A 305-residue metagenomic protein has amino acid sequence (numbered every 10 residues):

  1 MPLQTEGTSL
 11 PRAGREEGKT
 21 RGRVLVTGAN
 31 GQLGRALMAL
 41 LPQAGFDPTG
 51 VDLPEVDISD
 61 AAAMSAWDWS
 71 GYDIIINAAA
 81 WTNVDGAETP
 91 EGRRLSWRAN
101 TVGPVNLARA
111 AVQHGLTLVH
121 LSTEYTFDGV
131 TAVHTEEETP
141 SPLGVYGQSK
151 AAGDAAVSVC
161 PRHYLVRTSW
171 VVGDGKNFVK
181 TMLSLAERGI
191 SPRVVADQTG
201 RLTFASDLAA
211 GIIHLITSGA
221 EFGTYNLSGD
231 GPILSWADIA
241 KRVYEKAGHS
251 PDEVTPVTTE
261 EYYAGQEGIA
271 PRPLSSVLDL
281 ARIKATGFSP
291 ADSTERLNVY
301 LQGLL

Functional and structural regions predicted by a protein language model:
P2-R12, A247, A291-L305: Amphipathic terminal alpha-helices
G22-L40: N-terminal Rossmann NAD(P)H-binding glycine-rich loop of SDR-like oxidoreductase domains
G50, A61-T101: NAD(P)H-binding glycine-rich loop region in Rossmannoid oxidoreductase-like domains and their noncatalytic homologs
R94-R98, V102-N106, Q113, T126-V166 (+1 more regions): Catalytic helix-loop patch of NAD(P)-dependent Rossmann-fold dehydrogenases
S158-G200, S206-D207: NAD(P)-dependent short-chain dehydrogenase/reductase
L183-S191, L202-D230: Alpha-helical substrate-binding/gating segment
S218-G268: Mid/C-terminal beta-alpha module of Rossmann-like enzyme folds, strongest in SDR-family dehydrogenases/epimerases
P271-L305: C-terminal amphipathic/interface module of NAD(P)-dependent oxidoreductases and related NAD-binding regulators
